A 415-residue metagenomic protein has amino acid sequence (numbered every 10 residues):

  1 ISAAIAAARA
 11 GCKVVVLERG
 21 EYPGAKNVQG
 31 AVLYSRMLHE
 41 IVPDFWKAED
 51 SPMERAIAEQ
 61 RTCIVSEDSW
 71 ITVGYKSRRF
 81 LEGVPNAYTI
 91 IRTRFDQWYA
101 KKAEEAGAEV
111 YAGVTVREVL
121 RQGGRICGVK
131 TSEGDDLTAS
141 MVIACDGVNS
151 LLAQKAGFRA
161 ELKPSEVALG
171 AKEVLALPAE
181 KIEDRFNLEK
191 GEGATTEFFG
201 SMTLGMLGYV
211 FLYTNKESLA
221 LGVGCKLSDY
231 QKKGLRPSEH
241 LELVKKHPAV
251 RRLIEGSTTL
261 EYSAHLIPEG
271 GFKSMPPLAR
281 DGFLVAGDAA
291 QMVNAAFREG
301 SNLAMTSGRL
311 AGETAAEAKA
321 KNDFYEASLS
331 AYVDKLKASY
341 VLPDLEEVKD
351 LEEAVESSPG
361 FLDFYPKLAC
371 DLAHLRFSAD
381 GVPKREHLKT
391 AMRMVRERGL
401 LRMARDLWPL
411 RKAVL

Functional and structural regions predicted by a protein language model:
I1-V16: N-terminal Rossmann-like FAD-binding beta1-loop-alpha1 element of flavoenzymes
S2, Y22, N149: Conserved Rossmann-like nucleotide-cofactor binding loop
A10, G20-D68: N-terminal FAD cofactor-binding segment of flavoenzymes
V16-L17, A286: Generic enzyme active-site microenvironment
L81-K101, Y230-R236: Short beta-strand to alpha-helix junction loop
K102-V250: Predominantly flavin-linked oxidoreductase catalytic cores and closely associated redox partners
T203-L207, K216, D229-R309, A320-A331 (+1 more regions): FAD/FMN-dependent oxidoreductases across multiple families
A316-L415: C-terminal helical "tail/cap" subdomain of flavin- and related membrane-associated enzymes
